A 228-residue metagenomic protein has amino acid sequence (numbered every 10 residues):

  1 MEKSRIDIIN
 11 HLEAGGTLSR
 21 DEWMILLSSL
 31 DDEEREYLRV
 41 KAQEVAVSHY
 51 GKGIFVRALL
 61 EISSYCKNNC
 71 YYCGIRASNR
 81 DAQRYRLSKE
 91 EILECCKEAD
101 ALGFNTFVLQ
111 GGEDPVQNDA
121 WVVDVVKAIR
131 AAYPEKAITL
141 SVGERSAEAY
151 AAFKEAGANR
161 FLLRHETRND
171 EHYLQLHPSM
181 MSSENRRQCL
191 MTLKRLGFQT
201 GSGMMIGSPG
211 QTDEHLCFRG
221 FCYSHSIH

Functional and structural regions predicted by a protein language model:
M1-N68: Flexible, acidic/Gly-rich N-terminal and inter-domain linker regions that tether and position cofactor-handling modules
G15, A42, C70, L109 (+3 more regions): Conserved, mostly hydrophobic/aromatic
L27, A46, D100, R130 (+2 more regions): N-terminal cationic-hydrophobic initiation segments that often serve targeting/anchoring roles
L38, N118-V122, H215-L216: Residues at alpha-helix caps and immediate loop-helix transition turns in enzyme cores, especially N- and C-cap
S48-A101: Active-site cofactor/substrate anionic-group-binding motifs, chiefly glycine- and Lys/Arg-rich phosphate-binding loops
A77-I92, A99-A120, V126-L190, R195 (+1 more regions): Core AdoMet radical
A152-F161, F218-H228: Structural recognition of alpha->loop->beta junctions
Q199, E214-C217: Conserved mixed alpha/beta catalytic, RNA-binding, or beta-rich assembly cores of soluble enzyme, regulatory
